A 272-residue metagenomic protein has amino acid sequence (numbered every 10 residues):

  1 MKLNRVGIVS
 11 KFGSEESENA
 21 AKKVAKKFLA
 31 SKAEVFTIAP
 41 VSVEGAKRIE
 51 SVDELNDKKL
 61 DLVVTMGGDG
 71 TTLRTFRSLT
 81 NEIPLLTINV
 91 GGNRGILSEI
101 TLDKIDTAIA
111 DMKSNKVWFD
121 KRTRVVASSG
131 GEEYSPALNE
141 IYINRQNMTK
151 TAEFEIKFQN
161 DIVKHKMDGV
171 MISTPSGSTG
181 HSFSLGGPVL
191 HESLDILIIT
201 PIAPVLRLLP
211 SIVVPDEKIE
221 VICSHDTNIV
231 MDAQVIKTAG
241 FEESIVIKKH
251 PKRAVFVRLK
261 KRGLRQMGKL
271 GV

Functional and structural regions predicted by a protein language model:
M1-L62, R77-S78, T101-F119, S128-S135: ATP/NTP phosphate-donor binding region
I8, T65, I172: Redox-cofactor binding/interface segments in oxidoreductases and associated redox assembly factors
G13, G68-T71, G91, S176-S178: Short glycine-rich anion-binding loops that position phosphate/pyrophosphate groups of nucleotides and phosphorylated
S17, T71-T75, T179-F183: Short glycine/serine/threonine-rich phosphate/pyrophosphate-binding segments that cradle anionic phosphate groups
E34, I83-L86: Proline-centered loop/turn at the N-terminus of a beta-strand
G91-D168: Catalytic core of DAGKc-family lipid kinases
G130, S135, I143, M148 (+2 more regions): ATP/nucleoside-binding phosphotransfer catalytic cores, i.e., glycine-rich phosphate-binding loops
T151, D161-L208: Gly/Ser/Thr-rich active-site loops/lids in small-molecule metabolic enzymes that frequently grip phosphoryl groups
